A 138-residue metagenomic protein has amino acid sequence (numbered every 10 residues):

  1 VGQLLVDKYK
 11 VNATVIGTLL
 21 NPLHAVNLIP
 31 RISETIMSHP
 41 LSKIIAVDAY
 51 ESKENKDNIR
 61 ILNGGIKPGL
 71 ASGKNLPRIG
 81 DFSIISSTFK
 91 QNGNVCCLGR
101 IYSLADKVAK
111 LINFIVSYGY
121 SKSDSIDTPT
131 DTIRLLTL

Functional and structural regions predicted by a protein language model:
V1-I44, A49-L138: N-terminal catalytic or cofactor-binding beta/alpha core of small enzyme domains
